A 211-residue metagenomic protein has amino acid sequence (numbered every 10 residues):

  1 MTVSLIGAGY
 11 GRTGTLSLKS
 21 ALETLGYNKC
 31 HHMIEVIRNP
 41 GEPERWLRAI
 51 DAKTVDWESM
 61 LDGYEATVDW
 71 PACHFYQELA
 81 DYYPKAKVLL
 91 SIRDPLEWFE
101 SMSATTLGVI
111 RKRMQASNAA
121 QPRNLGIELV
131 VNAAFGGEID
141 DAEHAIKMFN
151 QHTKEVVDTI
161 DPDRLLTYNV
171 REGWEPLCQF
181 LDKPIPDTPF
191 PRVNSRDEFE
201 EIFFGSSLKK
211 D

Functional and structural regions predicted by a protein language model:
M1-D62: PAPS-dependent sulfotransferase catalytic core
V3-I6, G63-A66, A86-K87, P162-L166: Short active-site oxyanion
G7-G9, M33, V68-A72, I92-R93 (+1 more regions): Short His-Asn-centered micro-motif
T15, C73-Q77, F99, G173-L177: Short, well-ordered alpha-helical microsegments
E23, Y27-N28, E35, Y76-H144 (+1 more regions): PAPS-dependent sulfotransferase catalytic domain
E35-E44, L89-W98, A116, Q151-K210: The conserved 3'-phosphoadenosine-5'-phosphosulfate
R48-L61, H74, M114-T167: PAPS-dependent sulfotransferase catalytic domain
D56-Y82: Hydrophobic/aromatic-rich structural module bridging two neighboring secondary-structure elements via a short loop
